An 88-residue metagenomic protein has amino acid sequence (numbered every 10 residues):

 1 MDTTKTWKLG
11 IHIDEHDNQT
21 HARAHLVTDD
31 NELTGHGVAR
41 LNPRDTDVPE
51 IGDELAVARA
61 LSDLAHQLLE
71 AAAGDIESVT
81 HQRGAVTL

Functional and structural regions predicted by a protein language model:
M1-N31: N-terminal segment of the canonical double-stranded RNA-binding domain
T3, H12, V38, T46 (+1 more regions): Long, contiguous binding/interaction regions
T20-P49: A short, structured beta-strand/loop element
D29, R40-N42, V57, L61 (+2 more regions): Charged, amphipathic alpha-helical interaction segments
A39-L41, I51-E54, D75-E77, Q82-G84: Short, charged/polar low-complexity linear motifs in solvent-exposed/disordered segments
T46-A72: Active-site- and interface-proximal helix/loop "cap" or "latch" segments in soluble metabolic and energy-transducing
S62-L88: C-terminal structural segments of small proteins and small subunits
